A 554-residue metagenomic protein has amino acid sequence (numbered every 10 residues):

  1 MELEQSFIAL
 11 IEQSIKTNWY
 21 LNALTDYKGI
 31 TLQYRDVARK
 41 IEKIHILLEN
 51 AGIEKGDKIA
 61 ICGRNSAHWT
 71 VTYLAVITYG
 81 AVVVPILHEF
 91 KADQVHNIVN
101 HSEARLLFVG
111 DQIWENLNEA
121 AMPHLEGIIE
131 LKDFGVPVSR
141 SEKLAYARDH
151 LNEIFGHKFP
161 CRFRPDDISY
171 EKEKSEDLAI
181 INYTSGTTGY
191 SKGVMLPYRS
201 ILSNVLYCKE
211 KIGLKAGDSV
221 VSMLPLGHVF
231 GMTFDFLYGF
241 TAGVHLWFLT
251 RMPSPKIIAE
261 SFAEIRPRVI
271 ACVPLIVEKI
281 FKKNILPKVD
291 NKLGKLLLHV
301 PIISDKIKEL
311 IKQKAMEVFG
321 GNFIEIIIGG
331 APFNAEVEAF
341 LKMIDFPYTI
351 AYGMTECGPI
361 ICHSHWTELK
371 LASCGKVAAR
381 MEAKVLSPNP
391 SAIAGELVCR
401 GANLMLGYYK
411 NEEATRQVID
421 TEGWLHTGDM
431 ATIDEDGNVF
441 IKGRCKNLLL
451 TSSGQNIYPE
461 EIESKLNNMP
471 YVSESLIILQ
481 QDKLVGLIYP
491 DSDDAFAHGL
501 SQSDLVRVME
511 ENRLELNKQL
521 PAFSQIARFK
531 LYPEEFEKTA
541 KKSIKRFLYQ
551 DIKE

Functional and structural regions predicted by a protein language model:
L3, N22-G52, D57-S66, T70-L74 (+3 more regions): Conserved AMP-binding/adenylate-forming core of the ANL superfamily
L10, A51, T78-G156, D482: Structural core segment of the AMP-binding/adenylate-forming
W19, D149-Y183, Y190, G213-S219: Conserved pre-ATP/AMP-binding loop-to-beta segment of ANL
F90, L107, G401, L406-G407 (+1 more regions): AMP-binding/adenylate-forming catalytic core of the ANL superfamily
L202-S219, L226-Q313, N322: Conserved AMP-binding/adenylation subdomain of ANL enzymes
R268-A271, F281-L369, S473: Gly/Ser/Thr-rich phosphate-binding loop
V377, K384, S391-T451: Conserved ATP-binding/catalytic segment of the ANL
L449, E474-L476, D482, R513-E554: Conserved C-terminal "lid"/linker of ANL adenylate-forming enzymes
